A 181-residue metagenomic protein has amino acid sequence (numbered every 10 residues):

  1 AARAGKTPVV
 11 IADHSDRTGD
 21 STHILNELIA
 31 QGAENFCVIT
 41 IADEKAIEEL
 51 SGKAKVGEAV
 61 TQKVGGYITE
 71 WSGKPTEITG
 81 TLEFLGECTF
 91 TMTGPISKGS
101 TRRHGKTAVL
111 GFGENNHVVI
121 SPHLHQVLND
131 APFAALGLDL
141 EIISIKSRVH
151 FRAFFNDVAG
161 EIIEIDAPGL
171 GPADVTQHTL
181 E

Functional and structural regions predicted by a protein language model:
A1-N115, V119: Hard-cation-handling environments
F90-E181: Extended hydrophobic packing segments that form well-structured cores
